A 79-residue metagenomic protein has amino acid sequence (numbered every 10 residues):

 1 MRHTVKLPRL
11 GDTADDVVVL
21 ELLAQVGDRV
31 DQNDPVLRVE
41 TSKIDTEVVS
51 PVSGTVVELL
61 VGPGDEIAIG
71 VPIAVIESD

Functional and structural regions predicted by a protein language model:
M1-R38, E47-S53, L60: Acidic, low-complexity mobile loops and tails
D31-E47, A68-D79: Short hydrophobic beta/alpha edge segments that flank linear recognition/processing sites
G54, L59-A74: PDZ-domain C-terminal substructure recognizer with occasional recognition of PDZ-binding tails
